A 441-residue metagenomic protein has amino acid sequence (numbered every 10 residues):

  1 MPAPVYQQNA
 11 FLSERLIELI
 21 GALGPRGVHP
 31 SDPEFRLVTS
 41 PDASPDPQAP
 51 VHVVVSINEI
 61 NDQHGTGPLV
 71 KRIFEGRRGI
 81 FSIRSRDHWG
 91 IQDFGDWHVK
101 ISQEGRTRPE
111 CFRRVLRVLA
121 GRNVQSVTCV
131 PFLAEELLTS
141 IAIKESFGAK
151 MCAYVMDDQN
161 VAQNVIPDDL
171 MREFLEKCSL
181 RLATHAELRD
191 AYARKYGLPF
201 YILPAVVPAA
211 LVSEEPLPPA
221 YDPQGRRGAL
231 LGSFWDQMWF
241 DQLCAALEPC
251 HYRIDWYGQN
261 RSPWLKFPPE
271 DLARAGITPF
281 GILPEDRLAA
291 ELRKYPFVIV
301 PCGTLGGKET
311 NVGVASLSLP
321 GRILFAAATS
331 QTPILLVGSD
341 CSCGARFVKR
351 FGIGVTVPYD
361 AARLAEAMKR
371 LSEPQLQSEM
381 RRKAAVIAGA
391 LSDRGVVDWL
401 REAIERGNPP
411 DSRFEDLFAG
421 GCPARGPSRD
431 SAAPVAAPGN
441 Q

Functional and structural regions predicted by a protein language model:
M1-G95, A245-C250, N440-Q441: N-terminal subdomain of nucleotide-sugar transferases
P33-S44, N164-I166, V207-G225, W239-D241 (+1 more regions): Acidic anion/phosphate-binding donor-loop and adjacent secondary structure in glycosyltransferase catalytic cores
D62-I73, P219-L288: Conserved catalytic-core segment of nucleotide-activated headgroup transferases in glycan assembly
V127-S146: An aromatic- and histidine-rich active-site surface loop
A149-V165: A short, histidine- and acid-enriched strand-loop-helix "catalytic/donor-clamping" loop that lines the nucleotide-sugar
E176-E214: Donor nucleotide-sugar binding/catalytic pocket of nucleotide-sugar-dependent glycosyltransferases
W235-M238, D286-L288, R293, V298-A328 (+1 more regions): Nucleotide-sugar-dependent
P358-E366, S372-P423: A charged, aromatic-enriched C-terminal amphipathic alpha-helix characteristic of glycosyltransferases across folds
